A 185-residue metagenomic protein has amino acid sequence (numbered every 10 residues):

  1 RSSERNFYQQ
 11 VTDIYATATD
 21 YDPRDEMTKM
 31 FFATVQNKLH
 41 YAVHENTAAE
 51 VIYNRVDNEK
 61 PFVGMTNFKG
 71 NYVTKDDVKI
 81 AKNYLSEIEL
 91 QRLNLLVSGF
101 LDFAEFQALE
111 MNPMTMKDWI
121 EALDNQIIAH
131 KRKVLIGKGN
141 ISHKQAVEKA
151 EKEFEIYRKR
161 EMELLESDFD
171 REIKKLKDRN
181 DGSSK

Functional and structural regions predicted by a protein language model:
R1-K185: Positively charged, phosphate-engaging catalytic surfaces used for nucleic-acid and nucleotide handling
